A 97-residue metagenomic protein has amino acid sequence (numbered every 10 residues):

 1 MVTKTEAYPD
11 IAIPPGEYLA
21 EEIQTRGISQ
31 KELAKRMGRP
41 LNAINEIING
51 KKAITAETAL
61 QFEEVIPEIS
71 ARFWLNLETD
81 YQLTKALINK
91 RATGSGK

Functional and structural regions predicted by a protein language model:
V2-I28: A short, Lys/Arg-rich alpha-helix, primarily the initiator
E21, E46, N76: DNA-binding alpha-helical recognition surfaces that contact promoter or target DNA
Q24, G38, N49, T79: Residue-level detection of the helix-turn-helix DNA-binding "recognition helix"
T25, R36, V65: Residues within the alpha-helical elements of helix-turn-helix
I28-E46: Short alpha-helical DNA-recognition segment
E57-F73: DNA major-groove recognition helix of helix-turn-helix/homeodomain DNA-binding modules
S70-G96: Short amphipathic recognition helices of helix-turn-helix/homeodomain-type DNA-binding modules
